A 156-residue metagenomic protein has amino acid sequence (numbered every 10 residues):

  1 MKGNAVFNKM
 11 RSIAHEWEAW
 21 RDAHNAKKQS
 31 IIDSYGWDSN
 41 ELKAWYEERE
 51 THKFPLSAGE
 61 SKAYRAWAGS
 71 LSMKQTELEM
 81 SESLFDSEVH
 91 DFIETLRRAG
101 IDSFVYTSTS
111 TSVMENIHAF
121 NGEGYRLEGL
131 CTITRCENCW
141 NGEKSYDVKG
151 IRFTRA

Functional and structural regions predicted by a protein language model:
M1-S112: An N-terminal amphipathic alpha-helical segment
Q29, S108, H118, E137-C139: Generic alpha-helix signal with a bias toward terminal, lower-confidence helices and secondary-structure junctions
I93-T95, N116, W140-G142: Generic structural signal for short, flexible, solvent-exposed coil/loop and linker residues
V113-E128: Short, aromatic/basic amphipathic alpha-helical patches
R126-A156: C-terminal edge-of-domain segments
